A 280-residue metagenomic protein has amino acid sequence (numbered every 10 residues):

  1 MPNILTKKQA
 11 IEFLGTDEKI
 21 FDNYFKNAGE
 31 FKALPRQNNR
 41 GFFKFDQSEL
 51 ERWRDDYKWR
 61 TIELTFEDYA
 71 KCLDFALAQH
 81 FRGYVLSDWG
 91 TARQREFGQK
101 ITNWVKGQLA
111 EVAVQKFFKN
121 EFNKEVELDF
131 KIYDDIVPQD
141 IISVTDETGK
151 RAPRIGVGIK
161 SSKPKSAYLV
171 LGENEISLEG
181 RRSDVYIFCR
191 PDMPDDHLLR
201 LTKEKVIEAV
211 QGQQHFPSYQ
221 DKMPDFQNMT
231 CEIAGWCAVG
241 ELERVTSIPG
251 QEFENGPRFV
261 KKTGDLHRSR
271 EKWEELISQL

Functional and structural regions predicted by a protein language model:
P2-N3, F42: Helix-turn-helix/winged-helix DNA-binding modules
L5-K8: Residues within the helices of the helix-turn-helix
E12-G15, K19-N27, S48-P138, S143-P153 (+1 more regions): Nucleic-acid endonuclease domains
K32-Y57: Short helix-start
F42, R154-G156: Well-ordered beta-strand positions in beta-sheet-rich domains
